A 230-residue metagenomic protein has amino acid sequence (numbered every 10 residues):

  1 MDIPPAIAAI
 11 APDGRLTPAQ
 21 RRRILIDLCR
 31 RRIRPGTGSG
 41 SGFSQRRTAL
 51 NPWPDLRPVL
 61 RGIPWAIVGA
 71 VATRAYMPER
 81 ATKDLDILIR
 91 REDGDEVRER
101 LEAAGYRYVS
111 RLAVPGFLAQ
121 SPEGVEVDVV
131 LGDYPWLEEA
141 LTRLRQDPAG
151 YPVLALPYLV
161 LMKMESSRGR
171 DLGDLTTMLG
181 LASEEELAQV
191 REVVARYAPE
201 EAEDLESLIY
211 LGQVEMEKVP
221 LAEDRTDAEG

Functional and structural regions predicted by a protein language model:
M1-G230: Compositionally biased terminal segments of proteins
